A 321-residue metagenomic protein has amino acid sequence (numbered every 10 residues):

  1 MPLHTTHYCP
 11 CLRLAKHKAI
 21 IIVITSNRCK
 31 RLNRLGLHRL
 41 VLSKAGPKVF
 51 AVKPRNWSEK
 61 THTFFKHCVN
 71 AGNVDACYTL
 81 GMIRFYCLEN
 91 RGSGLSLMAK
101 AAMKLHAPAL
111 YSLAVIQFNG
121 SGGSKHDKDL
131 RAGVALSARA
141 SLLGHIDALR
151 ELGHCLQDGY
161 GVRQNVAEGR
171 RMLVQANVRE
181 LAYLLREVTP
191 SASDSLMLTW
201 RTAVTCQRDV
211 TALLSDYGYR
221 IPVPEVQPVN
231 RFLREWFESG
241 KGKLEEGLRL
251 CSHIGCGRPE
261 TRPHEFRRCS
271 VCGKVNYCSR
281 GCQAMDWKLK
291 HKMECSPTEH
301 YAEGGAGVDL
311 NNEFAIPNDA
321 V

Functional and structural regions predicted by a protein language model:
L3-T79, L95: Skp1-binding F-box subdomain of Cullin-RING ligase substrate receptors
R55-H62, L88-L97, K125-L136, Q164-M172: Structural signature of tandem alpha-helical TPR/SEL1-like repeats, specifically the intra-repeat loop/turn
G72-V74, C87, K104-A107, G120 (+5 more regions): Short helix-capping/linker turns of helical repeat alpha-solenoids
M82-R84, V115-N119, H154-D158: Hydrophobic face of amphipathic alpha-helices that form TPR/SEL1-like repeat modules and related alpha-solenoid
R150-E151, L156, A167-R249, P259 (+1 more regions): Extended alpha-helical interaction scaffolds used for oligomerization/partner binding
C251-H253, C269: Short cysteine-rich clusters marking metal-coordination/redox-active sites
C272-E294: Cys/His-coordinated zinc-finger cores
